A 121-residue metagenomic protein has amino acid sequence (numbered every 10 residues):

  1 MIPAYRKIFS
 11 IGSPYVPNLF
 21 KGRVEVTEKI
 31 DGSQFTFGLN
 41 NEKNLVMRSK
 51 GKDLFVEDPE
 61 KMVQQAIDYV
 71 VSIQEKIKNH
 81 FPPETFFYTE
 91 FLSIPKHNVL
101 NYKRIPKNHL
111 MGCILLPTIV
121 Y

Functional and structural regions predicted by a protein language model:
M1-F35, N40-H80: Active-site-proximal "nucleotidyltransferase
E84-Y121: Internal, conserved structured core segments that host functional sites
